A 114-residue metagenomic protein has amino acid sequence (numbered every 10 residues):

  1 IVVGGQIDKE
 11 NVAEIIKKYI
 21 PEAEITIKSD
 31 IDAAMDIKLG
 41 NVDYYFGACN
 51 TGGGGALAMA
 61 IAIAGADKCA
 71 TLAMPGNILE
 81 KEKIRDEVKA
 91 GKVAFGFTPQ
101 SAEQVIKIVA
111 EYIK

Functional and structural regions predicted by a protein language model:
V2-G4, N11, P75-K114: C-terminal binding/interaction regions
V3, E24-S29, G47-A48, G96-F97: General beta-strand structural signal in soluble alpha/beta enzymes
G5-K9, I31-D32, C49-G55, P99-Q104: Gly/Ser/Thr-rich loops at beta-strand to alpha-helix junctions that form or flank small-molecule/cofactor-binding
V12-A13, G55-M59, I106-K107: Short glycine-/acidic-enriched loop or helix-start segments at secondary-structure transitions that form or flank
V12-G40: Active-site rim loops that border cofactor/substrate pockets in soluble metabolic enzymes
P21, N41-D43, K89-V93: Short coil/turn connectors at secondary-structure junctions
D30-D67: Glycine-rich phosphate-binding loop
L57-P75, A110-K114: A short, gly/pro- and small-residue-rich
